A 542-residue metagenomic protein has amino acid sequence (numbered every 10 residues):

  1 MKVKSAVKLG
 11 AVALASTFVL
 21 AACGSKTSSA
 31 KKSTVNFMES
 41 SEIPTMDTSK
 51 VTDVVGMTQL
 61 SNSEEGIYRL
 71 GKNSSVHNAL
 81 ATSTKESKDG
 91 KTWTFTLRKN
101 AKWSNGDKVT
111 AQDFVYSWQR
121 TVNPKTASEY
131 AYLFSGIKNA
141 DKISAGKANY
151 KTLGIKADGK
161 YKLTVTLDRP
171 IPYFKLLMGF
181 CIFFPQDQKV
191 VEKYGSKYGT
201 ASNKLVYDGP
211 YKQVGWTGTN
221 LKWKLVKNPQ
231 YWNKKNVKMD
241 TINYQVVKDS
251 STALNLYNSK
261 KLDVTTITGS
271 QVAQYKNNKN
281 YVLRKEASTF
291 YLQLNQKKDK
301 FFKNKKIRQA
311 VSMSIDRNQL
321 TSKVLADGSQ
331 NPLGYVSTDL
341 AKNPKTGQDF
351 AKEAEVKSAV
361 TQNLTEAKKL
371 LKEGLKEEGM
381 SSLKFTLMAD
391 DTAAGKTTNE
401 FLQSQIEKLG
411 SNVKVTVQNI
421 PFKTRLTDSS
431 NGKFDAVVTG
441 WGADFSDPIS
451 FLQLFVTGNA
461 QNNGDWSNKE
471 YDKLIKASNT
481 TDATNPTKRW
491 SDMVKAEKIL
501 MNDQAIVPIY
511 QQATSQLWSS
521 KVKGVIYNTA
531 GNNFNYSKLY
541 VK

Functional and structural regions predicted by a protein language model:
E39-K88, V206: N-terminal lobe/hinge region of extracytoplasmic solute-binding protein
T82-Y130, T164, F301: Aromatic- and charge-enriched surface segment that lines or borders ligand/interaction sites
A131-K189: Surface-exposed binding/hinge segments that line and control ligand-binding clefts or catalytic entry sites
L167-V237, T241, S251: Gly/Pro-rich hinge or "lid" segments in bacterial periplasmic/extracellular proteins
G218-N220, L364, K369-A443, T514: Ligand/substrate-recognition segments at binding pockets and active sites
P229-A273: Ligand-site clamp/hinge motif
S329-E373, A394-K396: Structural transition elements
K414-R425, Q453-S519, K542: Extracytoplasmic/peripheral linker and loop segments enriched in polar/acidic and small residues with frequent Thr/Pro
